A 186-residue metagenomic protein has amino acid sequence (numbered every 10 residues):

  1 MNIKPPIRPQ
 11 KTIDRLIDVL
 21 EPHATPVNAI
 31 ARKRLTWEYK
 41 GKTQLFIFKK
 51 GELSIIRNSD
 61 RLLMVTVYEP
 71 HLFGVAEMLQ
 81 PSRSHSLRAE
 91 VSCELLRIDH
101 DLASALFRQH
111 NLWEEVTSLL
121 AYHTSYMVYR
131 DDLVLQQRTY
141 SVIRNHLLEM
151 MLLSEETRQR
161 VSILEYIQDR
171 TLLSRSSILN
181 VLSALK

Functional and structural regions predicted by a protein language model:
M1-L35, G41-K42, Y68, L72-F73 (+1 more regions): Cyclic nucleotide-binding regulatory module and flanking cytosolic helices
V27, F46, V65, L96 (+1 more regions): Residues that recognize and position ribonucleotide moieties
A31-L35, G41, F73-V75, Y140 (+3 more regions): Structured N-terminal alpha/beta-domain signature that marks small ligand/cofactor-binding or signaling modules
K33-V91: Cyclic nucleotide-binding regulatory domains
L102-R138: A small-molecule sensor/coupling module
D132-H146, I163: N-terminal positioning helix adjacent to the helix-turn-helix/winged-helix DNA-binding module
H146-K186: Phosphate-/nucleic-acid-contacting segments
